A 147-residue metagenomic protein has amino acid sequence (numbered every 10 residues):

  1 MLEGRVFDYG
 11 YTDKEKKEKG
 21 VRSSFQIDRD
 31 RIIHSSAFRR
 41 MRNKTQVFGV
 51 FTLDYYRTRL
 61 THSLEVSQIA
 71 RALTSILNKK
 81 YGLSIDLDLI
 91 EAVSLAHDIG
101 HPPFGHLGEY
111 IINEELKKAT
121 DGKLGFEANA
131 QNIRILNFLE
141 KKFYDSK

Functional and structural regions predicted by a protein language model:
M1-V21, I33-K44, L64, Q68-I69 (+3 more regions): Sequence-structural signature of the catalytic-core scaffold of metal-dependent phosphohydrolases that act on
D30: A broad, low-specificity signal marking well-ordered, structured residues that form hydrophobic/aromatic
G49-D54, R59, V66: Sequence context of c-type cytochrome heme-c attachment sites
Y56, H101-P102: Short strand->helix junction
